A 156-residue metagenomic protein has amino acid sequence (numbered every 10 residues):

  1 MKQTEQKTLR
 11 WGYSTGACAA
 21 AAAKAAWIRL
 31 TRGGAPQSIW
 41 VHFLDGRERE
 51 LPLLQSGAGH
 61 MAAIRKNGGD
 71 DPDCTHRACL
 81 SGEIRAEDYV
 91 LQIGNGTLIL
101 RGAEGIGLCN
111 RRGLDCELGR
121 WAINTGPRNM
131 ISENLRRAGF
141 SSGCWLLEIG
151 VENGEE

Functional and structural regions predicted by a protein language model:
M1-E156: Generic N-terminal targeting/processing segments that precede catalytic cores or assembly contacts
